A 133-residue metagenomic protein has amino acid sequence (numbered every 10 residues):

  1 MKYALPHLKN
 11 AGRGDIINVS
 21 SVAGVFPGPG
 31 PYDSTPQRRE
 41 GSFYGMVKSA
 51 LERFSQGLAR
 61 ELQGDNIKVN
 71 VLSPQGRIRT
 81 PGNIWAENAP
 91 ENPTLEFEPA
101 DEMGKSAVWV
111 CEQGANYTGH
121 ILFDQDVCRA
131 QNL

Functional and structural regions predicted by a protein language model:
M1, V47-K48, L95-P99: Short alpha-helix in the Rossmann-fold core of NAD(P)-dependent oxidoreductases
M1-K2, Q56: A short, exposed helix-loop element centered on a Lys and neighboring polar residues
L8, L62, V110, G114: Hydrophobic pocket-lining residues that define ligand/cofactor binding sites across diverse proteins
K9-N10, D15-G64, G76-I78: Catalytic loop of short-chain dehydrogenase/reductase
G30-S34, G64, V71-F97: A glycine/serine/threonine-rich, flexible loop-to-helix segment that serves as the NAD(P) cofactor-binding "lid"
V71-L72, A89-L133: C-terminal helical subdomain
